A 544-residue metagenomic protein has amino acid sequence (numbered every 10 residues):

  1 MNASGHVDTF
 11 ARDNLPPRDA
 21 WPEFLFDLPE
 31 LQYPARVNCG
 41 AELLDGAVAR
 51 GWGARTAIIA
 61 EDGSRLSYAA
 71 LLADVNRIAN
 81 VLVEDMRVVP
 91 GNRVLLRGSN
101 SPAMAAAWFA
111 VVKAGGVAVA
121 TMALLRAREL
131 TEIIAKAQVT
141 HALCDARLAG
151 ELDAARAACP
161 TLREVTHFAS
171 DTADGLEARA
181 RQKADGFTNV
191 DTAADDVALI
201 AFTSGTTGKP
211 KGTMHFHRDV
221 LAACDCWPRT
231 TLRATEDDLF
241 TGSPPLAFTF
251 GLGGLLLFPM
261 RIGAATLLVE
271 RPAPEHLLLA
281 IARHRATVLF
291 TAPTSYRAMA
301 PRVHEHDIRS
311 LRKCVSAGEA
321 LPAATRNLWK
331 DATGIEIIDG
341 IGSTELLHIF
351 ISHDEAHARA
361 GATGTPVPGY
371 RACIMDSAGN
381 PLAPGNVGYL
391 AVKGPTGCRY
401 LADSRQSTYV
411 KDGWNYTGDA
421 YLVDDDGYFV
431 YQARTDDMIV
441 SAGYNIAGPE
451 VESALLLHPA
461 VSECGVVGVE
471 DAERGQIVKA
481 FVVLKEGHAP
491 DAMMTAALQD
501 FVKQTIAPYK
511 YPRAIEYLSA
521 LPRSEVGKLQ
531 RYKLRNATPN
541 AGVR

Functional and structural regions predicted by a protein language model:
M1-F10, F109, K113-R179, R285 (+2 more regions): Structural core segment of the AMP-binding/adenylate-forming
A54, H167, K183-F202, K209 (+1 more regions): Conserved pre-ATP/AMP-binding loop-to-beta segment of ANL
G63-L66, V81-R128, P245, N445: Conserved AMP-binding/adenylate-forming
S67-A69, A198-A222: Conserved AMP-binding A3 loop
L125, A142-C144, L289, A391-G394 (+5 more regions): AMP-binding/adenylate-forming catalytic core of the ANL superfamily
L221-L239, L246-V288, R302: Conserved AMP-binding/adenylation subdomain of ANL enzymes
A286-T291, A300-R359, R371: Gly/Ser/Thr-rich phosphate-binding loop
T365-G369, N380-D412, Y444-I446: Conserved ATP/PPi-binding loop(s) of AMP-dependent carboxylate-activating enzymes
